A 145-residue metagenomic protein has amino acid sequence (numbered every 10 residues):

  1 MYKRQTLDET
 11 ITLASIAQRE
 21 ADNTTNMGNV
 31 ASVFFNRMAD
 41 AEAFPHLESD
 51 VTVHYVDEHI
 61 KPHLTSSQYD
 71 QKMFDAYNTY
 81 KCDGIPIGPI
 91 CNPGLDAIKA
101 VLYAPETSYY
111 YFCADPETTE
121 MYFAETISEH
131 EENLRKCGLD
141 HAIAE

Functional and structural regions predicted by a protein language model:
K3-E145: Bacterial extracytoplasmic/cell-wall-associated proteins, especially those involved in peptidoglycan
